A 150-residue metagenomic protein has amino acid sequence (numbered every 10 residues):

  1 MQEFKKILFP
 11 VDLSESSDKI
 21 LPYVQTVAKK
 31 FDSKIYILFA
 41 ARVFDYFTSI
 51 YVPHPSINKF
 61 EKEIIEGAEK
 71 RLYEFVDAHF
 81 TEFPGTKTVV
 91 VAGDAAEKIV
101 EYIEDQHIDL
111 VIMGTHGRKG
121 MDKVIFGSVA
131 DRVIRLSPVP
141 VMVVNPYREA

Functional and structural regions predicted by a protein language model:
M1-I20, T81-F83, R135-A150: Intrinsically disordered or low-complexity boundary/linker segments at protein termini and domain junctions
Q2, V76-V111, R148-A150: Structural beta-alpha unit
Q2-H54: Small/aliphatic-rich secondary-structure junction motif
L38, K87-V91, M142: General small-molecule cofactor/ligand-binding pocket signal
F39-K70, E149-A150: Acidic, proline/glycine-rich short linear motifs
F44-D45, K98, G120: Generic structural signal for helix capping and beta-alpha/helix-loop junctions
G67, V90-D94, H116: Short beta->alpha linker loops
E101-A150: Gly/Ser-rich helix-loop-strand patches that form or flank binding pockets for ribonucleotide-derived cofactors
